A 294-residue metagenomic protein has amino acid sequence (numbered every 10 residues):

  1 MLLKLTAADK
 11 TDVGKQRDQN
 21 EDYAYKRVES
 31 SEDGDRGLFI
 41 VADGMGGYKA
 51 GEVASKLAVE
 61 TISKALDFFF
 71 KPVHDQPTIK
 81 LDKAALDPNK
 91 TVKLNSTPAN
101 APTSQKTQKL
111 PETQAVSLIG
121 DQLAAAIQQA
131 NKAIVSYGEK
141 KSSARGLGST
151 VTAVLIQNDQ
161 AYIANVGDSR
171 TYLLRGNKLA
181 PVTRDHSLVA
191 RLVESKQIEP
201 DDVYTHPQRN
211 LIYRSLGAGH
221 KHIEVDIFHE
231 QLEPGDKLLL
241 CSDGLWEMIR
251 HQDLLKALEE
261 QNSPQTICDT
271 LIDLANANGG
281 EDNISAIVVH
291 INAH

Functional and structural regions predicted by a protein language model:
M1-H294: PP2C/PPM-type serine/threonine phosphatase catalytic domain
